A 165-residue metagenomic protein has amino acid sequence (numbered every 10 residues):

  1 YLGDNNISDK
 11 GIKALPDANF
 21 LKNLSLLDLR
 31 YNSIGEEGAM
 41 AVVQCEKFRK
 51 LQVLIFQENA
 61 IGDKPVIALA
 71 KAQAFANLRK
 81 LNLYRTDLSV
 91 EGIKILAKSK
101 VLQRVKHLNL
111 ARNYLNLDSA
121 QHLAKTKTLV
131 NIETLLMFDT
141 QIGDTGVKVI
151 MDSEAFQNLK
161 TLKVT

Functional and structural regions predicted by a protein language model:
Y1-I7, D28-S33, I55-I61, N82-L88 (+4 more regions): Concave beta-strand-loop units of leucine-rich repeat
I7, L21, I34-G38, E46-I55 (+6 more regions): Solvent-exposed, well-ordered amphipathic alpha-helical segments that flank/support binding or catalytic loops
I7, L24, L96-K98, D118 (+1 more regions): Intrinsically disordered, low-complexity segments enriched in Ser/Pro/Gly/Ala and basic residues
N19-L26, E46-V53, Q73-K80, K100-H107 (+2 more regions): Leucine-rich repeat
L26, L51-V53, I67-A70, L78-K80 (+4 more regions): Generic alpha-helical hydrophobic packing signal
